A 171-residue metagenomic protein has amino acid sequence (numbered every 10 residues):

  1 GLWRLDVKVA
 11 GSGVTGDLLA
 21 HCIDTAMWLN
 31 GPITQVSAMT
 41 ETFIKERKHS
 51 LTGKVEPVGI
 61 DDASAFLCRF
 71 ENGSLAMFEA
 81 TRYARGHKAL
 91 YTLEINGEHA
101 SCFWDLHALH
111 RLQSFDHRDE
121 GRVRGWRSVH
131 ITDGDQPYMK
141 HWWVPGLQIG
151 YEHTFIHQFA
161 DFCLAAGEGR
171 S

Functional and structural regions predicted by a protein language model:
G1-V58, L112: Predominantly a Rossmann-like dinucleotide-binding segment in NAD(P)-dependent oxidoreductases
L2, D61-A63, K88-L90: Short, solvent-exposed loop/turn segments at the edges of secondary structure
T15, G86-K88, D105: Alpha-helix N-cap/helix-start motif
A20, E79-K88: Glycine-rich phosphate/pyrophosphate-binding beta-alpha loops
T34, A76, R170-S171: Core catalytic loop region at the nicotinamide-binding pocket of NAD(P)H-dependent oxidoreductases
A38, M77-A80, W104-D105: Beta-strand scaffold of nucleotide-dependent catalytic cores
T40, F70, A80-R82: Short beta-strand segments enriched in hydrophobic/aromatic residues within well-folded beta-rich domains
K45-G59, A65-N72, L93-E94, H99-S171: C-terminal glycine/acidic-rich active-site capping loop/insertion
